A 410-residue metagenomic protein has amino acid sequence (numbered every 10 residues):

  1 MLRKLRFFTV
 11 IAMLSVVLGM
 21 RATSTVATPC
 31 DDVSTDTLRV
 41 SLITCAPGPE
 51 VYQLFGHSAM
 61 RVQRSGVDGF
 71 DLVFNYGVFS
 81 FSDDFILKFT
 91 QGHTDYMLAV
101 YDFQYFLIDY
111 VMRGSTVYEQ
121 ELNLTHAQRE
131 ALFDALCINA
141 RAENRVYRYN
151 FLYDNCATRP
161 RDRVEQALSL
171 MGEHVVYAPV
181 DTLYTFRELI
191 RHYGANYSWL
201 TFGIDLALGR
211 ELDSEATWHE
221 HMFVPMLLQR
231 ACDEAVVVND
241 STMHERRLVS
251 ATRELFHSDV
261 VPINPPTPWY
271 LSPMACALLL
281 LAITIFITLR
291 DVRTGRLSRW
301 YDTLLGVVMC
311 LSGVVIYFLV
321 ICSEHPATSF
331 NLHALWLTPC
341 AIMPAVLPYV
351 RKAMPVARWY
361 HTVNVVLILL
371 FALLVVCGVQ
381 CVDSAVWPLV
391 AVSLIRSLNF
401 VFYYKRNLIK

Functional and structural regions predicted by a protein language model:
M1-C30, I409-K410: Bacterial Sec-dependent N-terminal signal peptides
A12, T28, T35, L42 (+2 more regions): Internal catalytic domains of large membrane-associated glycosyltransferases
V26-V33, S250, Y404: Membrane-proximal intrinsically disordered regions of secretory-pathway and membrane-system proteins
T28-S34, V51-Q53, P262-P266: Alpha-helical membrane-anchoring segments
D31-T35, R64-G69, N123-Q128: A short, structured loop/turn motif at beta-sheet edges
D36-G114: Glycine-rich catalytic cores of cysteine/serine-nucleophile enzymes that process amide/ester linkages in cell-envelope
V78-L170: A cross-kingdom signal targeting lumenal/periplasmic-facing segments of multi-pass membrane and secretory-pathway
I138-V346, K352-A357, H361, V365-K410: Activation targets extended, charge/polar-rich intrinsically disordered C-terminal tails
